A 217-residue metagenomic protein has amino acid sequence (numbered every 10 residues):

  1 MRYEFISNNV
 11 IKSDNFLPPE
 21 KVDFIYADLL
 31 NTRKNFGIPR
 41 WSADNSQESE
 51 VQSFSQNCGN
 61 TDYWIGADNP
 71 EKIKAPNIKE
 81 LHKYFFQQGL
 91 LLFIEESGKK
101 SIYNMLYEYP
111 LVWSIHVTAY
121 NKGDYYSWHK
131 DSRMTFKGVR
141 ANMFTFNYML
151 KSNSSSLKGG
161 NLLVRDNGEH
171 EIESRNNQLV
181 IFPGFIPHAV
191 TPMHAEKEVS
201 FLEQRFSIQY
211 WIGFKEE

Functional and structural regions predicted by a protein language model:
M1-I102: Non-heme Fe(II)/2-oxoglutarate
L17, L29, S132, L150 (+2 more regions): Short beta-strand segments enriched in hydrophobic/aromatic residues within well-folded beta-rich domains
E96-I115, K158: A short coil-to-beta-strand element that immediately follows conserved catalytic motifs
N104-P110, A119, T135-R140: Short, conserved, surface-exposed binding loops centered on an aromatic residue
V117-F136: Conserved short histidine dyad/triad with adjacent acidic residue
A141-N142, N153-E217: Catalytic core of Fe(II)/2-oxoglutarate
T145-K151: Catalytic nucleophile-His microenvironment captured as a short glycine-rich beta-strand/loop that brackets
